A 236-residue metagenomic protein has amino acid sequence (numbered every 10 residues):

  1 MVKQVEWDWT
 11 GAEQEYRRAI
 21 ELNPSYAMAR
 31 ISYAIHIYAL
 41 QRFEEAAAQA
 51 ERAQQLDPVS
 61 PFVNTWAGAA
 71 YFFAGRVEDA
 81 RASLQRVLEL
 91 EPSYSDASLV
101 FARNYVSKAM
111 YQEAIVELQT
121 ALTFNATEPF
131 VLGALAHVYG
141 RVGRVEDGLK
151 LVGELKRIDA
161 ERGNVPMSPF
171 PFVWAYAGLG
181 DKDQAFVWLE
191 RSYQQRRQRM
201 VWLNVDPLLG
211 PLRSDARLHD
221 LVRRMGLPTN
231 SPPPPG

Functional and structural regions predicted by a protein language model:
K3: Membrane-interface transmembrane helices that cradle and orient dolichyl/undecaprenyl
D8-G236: Alpha-helical protein-protein interaction modules
